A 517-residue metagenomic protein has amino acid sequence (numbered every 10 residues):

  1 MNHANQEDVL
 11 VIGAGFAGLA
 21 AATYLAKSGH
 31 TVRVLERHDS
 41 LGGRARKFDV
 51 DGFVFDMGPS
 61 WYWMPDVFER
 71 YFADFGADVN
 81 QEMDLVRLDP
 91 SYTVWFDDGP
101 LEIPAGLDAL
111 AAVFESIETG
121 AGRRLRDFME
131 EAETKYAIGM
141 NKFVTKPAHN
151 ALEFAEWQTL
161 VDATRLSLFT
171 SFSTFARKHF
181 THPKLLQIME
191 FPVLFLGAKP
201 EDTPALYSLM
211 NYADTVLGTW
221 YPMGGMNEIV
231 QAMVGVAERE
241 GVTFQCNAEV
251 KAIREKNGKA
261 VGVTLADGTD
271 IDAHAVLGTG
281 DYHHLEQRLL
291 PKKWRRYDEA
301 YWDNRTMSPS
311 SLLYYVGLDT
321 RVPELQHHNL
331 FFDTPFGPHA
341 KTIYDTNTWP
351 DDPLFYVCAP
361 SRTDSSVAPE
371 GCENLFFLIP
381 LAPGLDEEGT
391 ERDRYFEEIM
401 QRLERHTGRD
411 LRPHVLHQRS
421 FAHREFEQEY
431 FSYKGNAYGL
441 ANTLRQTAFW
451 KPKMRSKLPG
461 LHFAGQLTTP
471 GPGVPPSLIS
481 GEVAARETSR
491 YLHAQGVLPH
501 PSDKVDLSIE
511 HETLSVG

Functional and structural regions predicted by a protein language model:
H3-A137: N-terminal glycine-rich phosphate/pyrophosphate-binding loop and immediately adjacent elements
P59, T468-T488: A conserved FAD-binding loop/helix module that cradles the flavin
D97-T203: Rossmann-like flavin
H182-L196, D352-C358, R409-P470: A glycine-rich dinucleotide-binding beta-alpha-beta segment and adjacent secondary-structure elements that constitute
L209-A260: Helical element adjacent to the flavin cofactor pocket in flavoenzyme catalytic cores
K251-P369: Mid-domain catalytic core of redox enzymes that form a hydrophobic substrate pocket/lid adjacent to a catalytic redox
E255, R490-G517: Active-site-proximal substrate-binding core of FAD-dependent oxidoreductases
F355-L440: FAD-dependent oxidoreductase catalytic-site/capping-region signature
